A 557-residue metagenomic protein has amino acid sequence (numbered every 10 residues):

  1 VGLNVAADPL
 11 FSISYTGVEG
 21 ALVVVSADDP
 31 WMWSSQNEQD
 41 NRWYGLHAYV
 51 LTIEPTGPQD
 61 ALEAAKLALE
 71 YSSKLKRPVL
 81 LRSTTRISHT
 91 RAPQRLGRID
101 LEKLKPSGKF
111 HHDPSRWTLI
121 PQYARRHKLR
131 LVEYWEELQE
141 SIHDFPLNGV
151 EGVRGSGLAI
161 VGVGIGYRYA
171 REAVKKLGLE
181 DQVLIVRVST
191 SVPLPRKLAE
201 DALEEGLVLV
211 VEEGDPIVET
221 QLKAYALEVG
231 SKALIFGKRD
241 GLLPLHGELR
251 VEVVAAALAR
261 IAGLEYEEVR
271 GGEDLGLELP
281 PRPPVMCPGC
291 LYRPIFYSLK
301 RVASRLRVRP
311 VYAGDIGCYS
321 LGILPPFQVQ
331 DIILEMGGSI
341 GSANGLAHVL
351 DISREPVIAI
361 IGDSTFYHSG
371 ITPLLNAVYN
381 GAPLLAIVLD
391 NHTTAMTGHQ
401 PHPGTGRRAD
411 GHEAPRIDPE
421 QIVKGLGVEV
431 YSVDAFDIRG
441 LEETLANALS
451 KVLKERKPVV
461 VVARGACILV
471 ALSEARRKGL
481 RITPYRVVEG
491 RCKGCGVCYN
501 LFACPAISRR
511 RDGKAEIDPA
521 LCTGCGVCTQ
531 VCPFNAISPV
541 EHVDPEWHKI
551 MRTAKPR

Functional and structural regions predicted by a protein language model:
V1-A65, Y71-K74, R82-I87, S107-G108: Active-site cavity-forming subdomains of large catalytic enzyme subunits
V1-L3, S26-D28, E54-Q59, R187-V188 (+5 more regions): Active-site nucleophile and cofactor-binding loops and adjacent substrate-binding regions of central metabolic enzymes
V1-N4, S26-M32, P58-Q59, T85-I87 (+6 more regions): Acidic, glycine-rich active-site loops and adjacent beta-strand->loop/helix elements that engage anionic groups
V23-A27, L80-T84, V161-G162, V211-E212 (+4 more regions): Short beta-strand segments
A27, L46-E54, L277-R282, S320-I333 (+2 more regions): Glycine/charged-rich beta-loop-alpha catalytic/anionic-binding loops adjacent to active sites
W31-S34, I323-V462, I468-E474: Thiamine diphosphate
P55-Y292, A435, A446-N447, E455 (+1 more regions): Flexible, low-complexity linker and terminal segments
V269-I340, V349: Active-site diphosphate/adenylate-binding microenvironment
